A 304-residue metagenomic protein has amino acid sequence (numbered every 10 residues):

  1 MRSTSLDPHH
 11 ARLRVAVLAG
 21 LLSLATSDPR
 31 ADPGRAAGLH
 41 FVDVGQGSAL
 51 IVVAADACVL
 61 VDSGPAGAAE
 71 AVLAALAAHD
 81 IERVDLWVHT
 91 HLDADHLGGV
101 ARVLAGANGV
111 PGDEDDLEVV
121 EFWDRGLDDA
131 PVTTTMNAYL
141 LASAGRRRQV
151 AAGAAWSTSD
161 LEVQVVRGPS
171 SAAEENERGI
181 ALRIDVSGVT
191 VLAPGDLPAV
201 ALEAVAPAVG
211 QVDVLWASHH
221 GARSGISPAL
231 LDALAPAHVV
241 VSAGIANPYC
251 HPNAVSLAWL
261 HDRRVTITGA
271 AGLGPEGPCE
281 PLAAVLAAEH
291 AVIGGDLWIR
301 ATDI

Functional and structural regions predicted by a protein language model:
S5, R12, A19, S23-I304: Non-globular, low-confidence helical/coil segments that flank catalytic cores
